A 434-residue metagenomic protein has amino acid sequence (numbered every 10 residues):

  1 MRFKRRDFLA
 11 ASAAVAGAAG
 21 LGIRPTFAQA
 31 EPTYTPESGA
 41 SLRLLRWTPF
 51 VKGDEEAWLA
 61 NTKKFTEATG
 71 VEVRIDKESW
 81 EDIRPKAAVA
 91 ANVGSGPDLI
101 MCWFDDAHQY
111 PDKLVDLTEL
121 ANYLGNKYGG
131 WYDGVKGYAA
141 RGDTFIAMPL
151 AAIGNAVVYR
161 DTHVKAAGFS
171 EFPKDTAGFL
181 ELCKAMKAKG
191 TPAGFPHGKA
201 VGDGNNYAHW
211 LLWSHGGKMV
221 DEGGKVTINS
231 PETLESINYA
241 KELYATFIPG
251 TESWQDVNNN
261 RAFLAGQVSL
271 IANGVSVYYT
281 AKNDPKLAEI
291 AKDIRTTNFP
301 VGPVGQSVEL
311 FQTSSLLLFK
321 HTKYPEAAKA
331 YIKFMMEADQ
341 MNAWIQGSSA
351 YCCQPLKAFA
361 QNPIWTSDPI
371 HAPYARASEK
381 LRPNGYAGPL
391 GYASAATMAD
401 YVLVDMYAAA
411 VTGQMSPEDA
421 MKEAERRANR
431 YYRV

Functional and structural regions predicted by a protein language model:
M1-A16: N-terminal secretory signal peptides and thylakoid transit peptides that target proteins across membranes
Q29-P36, W103-A156, L180, Y207 (+2 more regions): Hinge/lid segment of periplasmic solute-binding proteins
E31, G130-W131, I294-N298, Q346-V402 (+2 more regions): Long, aromatic- and glycine/proline-rich binding clefts that accommodate carbohydrate-like moieties
T33, V51-E72, L403: Short, polar/charged alpha-helical segment
P36-E37, E72-V73, K165, L381-V434: Conserved C-terminal helix/tail region of periplasmic/extracytoplasmic solute-binding proteins
A60-W131, A140, T162-K174, A262 (+2 more regions): Extracytoplasmic "Venus flytrap"/periplasmic binding protein-like
R141-L150, N155, L180-V226, V268: Extracytoplasmic/periplasmic solute-binding protein
L182-M186, G223-E252, F299: Glycine-centered hinge/linker elements that transmit conformational signals in sensory and ligand-binding systems
